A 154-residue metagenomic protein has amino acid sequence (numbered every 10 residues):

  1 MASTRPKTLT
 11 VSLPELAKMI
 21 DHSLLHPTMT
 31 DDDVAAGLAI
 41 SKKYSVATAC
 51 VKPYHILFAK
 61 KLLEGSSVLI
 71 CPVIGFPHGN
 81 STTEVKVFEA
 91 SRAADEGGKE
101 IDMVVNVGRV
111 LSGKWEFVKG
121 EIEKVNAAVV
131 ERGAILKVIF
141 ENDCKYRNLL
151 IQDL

Functional and structural regions predicted by a protein language model:
M1-A2: Universal eukaryotic N-terminal targeting presequences
R5-Y44, T48, Y54-L154: Alpha/beta enzyme core
